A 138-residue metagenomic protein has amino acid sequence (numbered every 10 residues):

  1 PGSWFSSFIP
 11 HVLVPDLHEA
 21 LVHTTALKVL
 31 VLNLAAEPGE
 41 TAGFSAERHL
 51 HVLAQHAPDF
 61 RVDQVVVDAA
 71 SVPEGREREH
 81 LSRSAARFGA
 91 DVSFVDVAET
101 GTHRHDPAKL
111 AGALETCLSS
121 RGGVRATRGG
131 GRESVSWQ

Functional and structural regions predicted by a protein language model:
P1-G2, A70: Anionic group-transfer/hydrolysis microenvironments
G2-R61, S84-A86: Conserved phosphate- and dinucleotide-binding cores of soluble alpha/beta proteins, encompassing both enzyme active
G43-Q138: C-terminal functional extensions of proteins
